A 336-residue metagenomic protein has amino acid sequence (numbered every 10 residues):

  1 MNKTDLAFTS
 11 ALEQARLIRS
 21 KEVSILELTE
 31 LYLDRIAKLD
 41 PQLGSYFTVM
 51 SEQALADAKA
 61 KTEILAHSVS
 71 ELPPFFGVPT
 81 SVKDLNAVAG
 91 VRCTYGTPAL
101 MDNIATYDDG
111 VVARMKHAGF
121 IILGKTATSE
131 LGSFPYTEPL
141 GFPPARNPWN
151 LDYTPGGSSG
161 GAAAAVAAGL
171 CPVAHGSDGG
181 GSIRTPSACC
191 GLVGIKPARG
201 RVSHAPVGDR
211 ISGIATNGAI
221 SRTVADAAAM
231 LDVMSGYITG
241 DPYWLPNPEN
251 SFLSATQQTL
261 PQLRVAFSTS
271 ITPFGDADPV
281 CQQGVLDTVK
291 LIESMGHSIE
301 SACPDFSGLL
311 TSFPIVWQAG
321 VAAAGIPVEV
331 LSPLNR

Functional and structural regions predicted by a protein language model:
M1-S70, V233-R336: Amidase signature
N2-G179, K290, S294-G296: Gly/Ser-rich catalytic/binding loops embedded in alpha/beta enzyme cores
A56, R114, D226-A229, G284: Short, solvent-exposed alpha-helical surface patches in well-structured domains
A87, F120, G180, A225 (+3 more regions): Short, glycine-/Ser/Thr-/acidic-enriched flexible segments
C93, S133-T137, R184-C189, P206-V207 (+2 more regions): Short acidic, glycine/serine/threonine-rich loops at helix termini
D108, L192, Q282-L286: Amphipathic alpha-helical segments in well-structured domains
P135, F142, A163-S268: Fold-level recognition of mixed alpha/beta catalytic cores in primary-metabolism enzymes, strongest
N147-S159, G200-V207, A323-R336: Short, basic, helix/turn surface patches
